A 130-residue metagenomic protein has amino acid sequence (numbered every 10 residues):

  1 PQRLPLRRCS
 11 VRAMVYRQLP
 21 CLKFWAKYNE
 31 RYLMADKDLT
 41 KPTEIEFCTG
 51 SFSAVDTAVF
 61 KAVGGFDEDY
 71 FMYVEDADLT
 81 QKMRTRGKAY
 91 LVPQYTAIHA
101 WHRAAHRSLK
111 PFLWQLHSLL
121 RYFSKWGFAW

Functional and structural regions predicted by a protein language model:
P1-Q2: A short, conserved acidic/glycine-rich loop-to-beta-strand motif that forms the donor nucleotide-sugar/metal
L6-I45: Short, flexible, basic/aromatic active-site loop/helix in glycosyltransferases
Y16-P20, Q81, R121-S124: Generic alpha-helical structural context detector
T43-I45, S51-F71, A77-I98, F128: Catalytic donor-sugar/metal-binding loop of nucleotide-sugar-dependent glycosyltransferases
D69, A104-L109: Short glycine-enriched, charge-decorated loop/helix-capping segments at active-site entrances that position
W101: Short His-centered aromatic/hydrophobic patch
S108-W130: Catalytic core of nucleotide-sugar-dependent glycosyltransferases
